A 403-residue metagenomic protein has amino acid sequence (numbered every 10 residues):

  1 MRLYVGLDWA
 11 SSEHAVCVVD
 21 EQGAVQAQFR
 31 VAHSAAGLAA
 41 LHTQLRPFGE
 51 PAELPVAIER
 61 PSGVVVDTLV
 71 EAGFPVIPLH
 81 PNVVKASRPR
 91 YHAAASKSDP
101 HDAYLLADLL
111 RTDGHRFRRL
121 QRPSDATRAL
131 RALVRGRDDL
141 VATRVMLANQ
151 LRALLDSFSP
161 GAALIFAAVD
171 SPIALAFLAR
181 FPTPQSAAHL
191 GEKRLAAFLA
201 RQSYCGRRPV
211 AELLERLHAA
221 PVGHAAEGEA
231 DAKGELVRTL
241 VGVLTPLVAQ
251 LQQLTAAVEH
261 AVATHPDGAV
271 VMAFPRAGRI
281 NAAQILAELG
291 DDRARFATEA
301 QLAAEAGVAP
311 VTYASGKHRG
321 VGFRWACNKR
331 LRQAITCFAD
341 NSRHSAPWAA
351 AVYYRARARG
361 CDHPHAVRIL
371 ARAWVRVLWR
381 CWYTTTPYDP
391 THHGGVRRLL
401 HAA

Functional and structural regions predicted by a protein language model:
M1-A403: A detector of single, family-specific signature residues that are central to catalytic or substrate-handling motifs
